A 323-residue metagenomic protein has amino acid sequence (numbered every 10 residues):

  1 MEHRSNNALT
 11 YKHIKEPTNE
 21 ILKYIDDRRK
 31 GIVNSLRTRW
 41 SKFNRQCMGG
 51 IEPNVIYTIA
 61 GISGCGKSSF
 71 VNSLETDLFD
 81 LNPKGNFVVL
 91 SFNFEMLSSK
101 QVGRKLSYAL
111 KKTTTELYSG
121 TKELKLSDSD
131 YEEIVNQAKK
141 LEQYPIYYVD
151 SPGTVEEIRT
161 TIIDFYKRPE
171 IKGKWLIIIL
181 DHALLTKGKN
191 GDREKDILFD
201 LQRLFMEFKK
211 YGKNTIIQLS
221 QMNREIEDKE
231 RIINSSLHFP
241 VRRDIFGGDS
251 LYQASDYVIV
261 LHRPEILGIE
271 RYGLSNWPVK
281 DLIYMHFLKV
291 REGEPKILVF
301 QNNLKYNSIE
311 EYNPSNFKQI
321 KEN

Functional and structural regions predicted by a protein language model:
R4-K112, N136: The Walker A/P-loop phosphate-binding site
N7, K12-P17, T115-S119, S129 (+5 more regions): C-terminal regions of RecA-like/P-loop NTPase motor modules
T38, R45-C47, L81-K172, P295: Cytosolic-facing regulatory segments adjacent to core modules
T58, I177-D181, I217, I259: Structural motif
S91, I179-L180, N214-Q221: Structural recognition of the conserved hydrophobic beta-strand(s) that form the central parallel beta-sheet of P-loop
N93-M96, Q218-N223, P264, R291: A short beta-strand-to-loop transition that corresponds to the Sensor-1 phosphate-sensing loop of AAA+ P-loop ATPases
S119-L124, Y147, K187-L198, E230-V241: Flexible beta-alpha connector loops of hexameric P-loop NTPases
Q143-K210: Phosphate-binding/switch loop-helix module in NTP-utilizing enzymes
